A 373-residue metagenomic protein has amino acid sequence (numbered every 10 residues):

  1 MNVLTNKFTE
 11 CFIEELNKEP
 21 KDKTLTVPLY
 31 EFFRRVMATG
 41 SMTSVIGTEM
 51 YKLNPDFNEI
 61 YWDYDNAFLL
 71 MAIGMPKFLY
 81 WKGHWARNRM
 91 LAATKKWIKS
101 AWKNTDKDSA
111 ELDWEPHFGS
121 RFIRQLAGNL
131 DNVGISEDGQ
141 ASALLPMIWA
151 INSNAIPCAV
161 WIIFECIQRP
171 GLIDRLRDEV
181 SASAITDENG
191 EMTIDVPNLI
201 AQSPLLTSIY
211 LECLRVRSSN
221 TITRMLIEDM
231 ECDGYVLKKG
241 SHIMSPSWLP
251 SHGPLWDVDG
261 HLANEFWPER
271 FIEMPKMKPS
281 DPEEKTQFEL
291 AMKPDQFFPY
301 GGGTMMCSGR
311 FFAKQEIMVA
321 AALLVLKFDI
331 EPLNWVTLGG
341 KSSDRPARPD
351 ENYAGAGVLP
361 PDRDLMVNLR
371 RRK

Functional and structural regions predicted by a protein language model:
N2-P157: Cytochrome P450 heme-thiolate monooxygenase catalytic core
A155-D178: Classical protein tyrosine phosphatase
L172, M292-K293, R310-A354: Cytochrome P450 heme-binding "Cys pocket" and the immediately downstream C-terminal segment
D187-G234, W248-P254, Q287-F288: Conserved cytochrome P450 K-helix E-x-x-R motif and the immediately C-terminal K′/meander segment
S245-Q287: Conserved cytochrome P450 K-helix/beta-meander segment immediately N-terminal to the heme-binding cysteine loop
R270-M318, E351: Cytochrome P450 heme-thiolate "Cys pocket" and heme-binding signature region
G357-K373: C-terminal helix/juxtamembrane-tail motif
